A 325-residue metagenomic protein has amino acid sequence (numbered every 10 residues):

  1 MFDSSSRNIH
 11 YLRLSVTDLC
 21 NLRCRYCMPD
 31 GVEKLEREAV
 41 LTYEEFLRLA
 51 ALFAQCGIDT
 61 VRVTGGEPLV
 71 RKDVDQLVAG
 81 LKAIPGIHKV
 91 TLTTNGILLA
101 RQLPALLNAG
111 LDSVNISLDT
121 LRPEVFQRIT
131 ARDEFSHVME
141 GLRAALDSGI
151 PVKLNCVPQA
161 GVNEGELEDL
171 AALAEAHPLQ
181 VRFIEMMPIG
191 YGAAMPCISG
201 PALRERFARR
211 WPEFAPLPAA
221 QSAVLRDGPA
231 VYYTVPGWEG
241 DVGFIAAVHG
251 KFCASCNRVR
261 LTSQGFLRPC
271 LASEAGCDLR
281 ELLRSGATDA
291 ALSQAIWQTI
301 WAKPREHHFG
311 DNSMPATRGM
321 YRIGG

Functional and structural regions predicted by a protein language model:
M1-Y11, A176, M186-G325: Auxiliary Fe-S-binding modules of radical SAM enzymes
S4-E44: Canonical Radical SAM [4Fe-4S] cluster-binding loop centered on the CxxxCxxC motif and its immediate flanking residues
V16, C20, V63, L92 (+1 more regions): Conserved, mostly hydrophobic/aromatic
V16, L35, E67-R71, Q159-V162 (+1 more regions): Short, small-residue-enriched loops and turns at beta-alpha junctions that line or gate enzyme active sites
L22, P123-E124, K251, C277: Glycine-centered loop/turn positions within well-structured domains that cap or flank conserved ligand/cofactor-binding
R23, C27, R71, E124 (+3 more regions): Residues that scaffold the ATP/ADP-binding catalytic core of kinase and kinase-like folds
V32-E36, R122-I129, G190-A194, D278-L279: A short acidic, helix-capping loop that chelates divalent metal ions and anchors anionic groups
V40-V63, V70-I184: Radical SAM/AdoMet-radical enzyme domain recognition
